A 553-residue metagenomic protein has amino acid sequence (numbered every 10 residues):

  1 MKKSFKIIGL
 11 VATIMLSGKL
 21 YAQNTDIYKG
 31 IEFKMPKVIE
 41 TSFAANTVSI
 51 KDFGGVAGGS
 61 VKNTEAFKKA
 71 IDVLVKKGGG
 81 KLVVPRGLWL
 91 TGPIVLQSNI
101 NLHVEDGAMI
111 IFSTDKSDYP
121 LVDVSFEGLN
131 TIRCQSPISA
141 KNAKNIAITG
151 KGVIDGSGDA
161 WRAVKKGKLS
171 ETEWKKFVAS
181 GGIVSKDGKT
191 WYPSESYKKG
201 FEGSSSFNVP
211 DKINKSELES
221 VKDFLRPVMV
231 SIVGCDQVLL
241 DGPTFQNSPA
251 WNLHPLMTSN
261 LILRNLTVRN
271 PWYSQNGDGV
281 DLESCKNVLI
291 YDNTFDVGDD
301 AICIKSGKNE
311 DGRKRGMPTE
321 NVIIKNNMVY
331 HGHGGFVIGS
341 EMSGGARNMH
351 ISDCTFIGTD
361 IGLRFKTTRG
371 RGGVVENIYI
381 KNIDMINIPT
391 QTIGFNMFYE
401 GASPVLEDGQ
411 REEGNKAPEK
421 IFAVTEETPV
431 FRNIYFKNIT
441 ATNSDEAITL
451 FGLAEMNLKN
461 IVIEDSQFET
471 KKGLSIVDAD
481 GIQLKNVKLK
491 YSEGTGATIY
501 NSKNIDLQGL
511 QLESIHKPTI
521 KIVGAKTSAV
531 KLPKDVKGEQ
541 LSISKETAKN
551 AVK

Functional and structural regions predicted by a protein language model:
K2-V83, L88-N101, E105-G234, D241 (+9 more regions): Extracellular "leader-to-stem" segments immediately downstream of a signal peptide or signal-anchor in secreted/lumenal
V56-A57, N309-R313, G344-G345, R371: Short, small-residue-enriched loops and turns at beta-alpha junctions that line or gate enzyme active sites
G79, L90-P93, S113-T114, C134 (+15 more regions): Short glycine/acidic-rich loop motifs that flank beta-strands on beta-rich extracellular proteins
L88, M257, T267, S306-K308 (+4 more regions): Active-site-proximal loop/turn and secondary-structure-junction residues that shape catalytic pockets, frequently
D106-G107, K144-G152, D236-Q246, S259-P271 (+11 more regions): Right-handed parallel beta-helix
E217-E219, G277-G279, D311-K314, R369 (+1 more regions): Outer-membrane beta-barrel domain signature
M342, G362-N382, N387-K553: Extracellular beta-rich repeat passengers
